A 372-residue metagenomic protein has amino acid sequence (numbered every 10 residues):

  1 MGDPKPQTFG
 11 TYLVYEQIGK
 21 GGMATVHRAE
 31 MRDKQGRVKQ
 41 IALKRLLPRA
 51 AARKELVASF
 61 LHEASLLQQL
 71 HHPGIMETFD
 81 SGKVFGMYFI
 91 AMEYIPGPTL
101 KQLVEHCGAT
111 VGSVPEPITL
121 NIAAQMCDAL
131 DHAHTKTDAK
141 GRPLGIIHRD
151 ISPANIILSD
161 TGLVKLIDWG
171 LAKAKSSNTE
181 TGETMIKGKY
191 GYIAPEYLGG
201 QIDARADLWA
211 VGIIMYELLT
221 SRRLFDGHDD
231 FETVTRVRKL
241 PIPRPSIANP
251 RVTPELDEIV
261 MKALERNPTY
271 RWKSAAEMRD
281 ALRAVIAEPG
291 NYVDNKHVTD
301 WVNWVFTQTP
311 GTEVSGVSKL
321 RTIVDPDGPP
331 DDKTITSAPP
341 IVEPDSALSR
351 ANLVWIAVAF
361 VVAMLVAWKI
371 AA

Functional and structural regions predicted by a protein language model:
Y15-G21, V26: Protein kinase glycine-rich loop
L47-Q69: AlphaC helix of the eukaryotic protein kinase fold
S81: Activation-segment/catalytic-loop signature of the eukaryotic protein kinase fold
F85-T99, L103: Conserved short submotifs of the Hanks-type protein kinase catalytic core that shape the nucleotide-binding pocket
D128-I146: Protein kinase catalytic-loop region centered on the HRD/HxD motif
G191-G328: C-terminal lobe helix-coil module of Hanks-type protein kinase domains
